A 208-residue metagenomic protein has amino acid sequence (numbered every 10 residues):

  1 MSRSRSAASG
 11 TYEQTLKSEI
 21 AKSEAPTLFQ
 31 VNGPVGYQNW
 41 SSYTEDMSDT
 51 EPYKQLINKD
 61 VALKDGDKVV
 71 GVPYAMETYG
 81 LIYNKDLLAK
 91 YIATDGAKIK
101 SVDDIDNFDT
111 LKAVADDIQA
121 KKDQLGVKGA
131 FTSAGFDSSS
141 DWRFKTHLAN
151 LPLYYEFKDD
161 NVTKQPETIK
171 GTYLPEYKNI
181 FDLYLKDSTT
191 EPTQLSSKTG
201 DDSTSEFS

Functional and structural regions predicted by a protein language model:
M1-G36, P52, T94-A97: Conserved N-terminal structural module of periplasmic/extracytoplasmic solute-binding proteins
S6-T15, D106-T110, L195-E206: Short helix-initiation/N-cap motifs at beta->coil->alpha
L16, I20, L111, I118 (+2 more regions): Hydrophobic residues within well-ordered alpha-helices
K17, A21, D86, A93 (+3 more regions): Sec-exported extracytoplasmic/periplasmic mature domains
V31-A89: Hinge/lid segment of periplasmic solute-binding proteins
S48-K59, K90, D103-D106, G135-S138 (+1 more regions): Short, solvent-exposed loop/beta-turn-alpha elements that line the ligand-binding surface or hinge of extracytoplasmic
K68-Y74, Y79, D109-P166: Extracytoplasmic/periplasmic solute-binding protein
A115-D116, D159-T199: Glycine-centered hinge/linker elements that transmit conformational signals in sensory and ligand-binding systems
